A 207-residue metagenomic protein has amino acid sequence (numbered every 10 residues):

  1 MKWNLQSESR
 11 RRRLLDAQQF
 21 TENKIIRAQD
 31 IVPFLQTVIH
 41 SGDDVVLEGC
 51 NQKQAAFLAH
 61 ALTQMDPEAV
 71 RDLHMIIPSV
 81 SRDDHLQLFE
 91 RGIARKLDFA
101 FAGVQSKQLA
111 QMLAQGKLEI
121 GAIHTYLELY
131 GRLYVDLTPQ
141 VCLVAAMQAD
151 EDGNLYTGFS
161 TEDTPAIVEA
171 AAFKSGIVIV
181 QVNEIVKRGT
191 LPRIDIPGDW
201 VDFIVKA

Functional and structural regions predicted by a protein language model:
M1-A207: Conserved alpha/beta enzyme-core scaffold
